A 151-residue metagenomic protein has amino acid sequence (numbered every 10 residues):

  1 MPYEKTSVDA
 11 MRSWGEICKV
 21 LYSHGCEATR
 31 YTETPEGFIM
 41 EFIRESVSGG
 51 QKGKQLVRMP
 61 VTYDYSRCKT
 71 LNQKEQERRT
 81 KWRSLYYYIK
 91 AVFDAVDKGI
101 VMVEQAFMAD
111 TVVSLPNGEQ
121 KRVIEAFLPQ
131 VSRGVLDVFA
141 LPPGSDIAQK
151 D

Functional and structural regions predicted by a protein language model:
M1-E16, K150: Terminal, regulation- and interaction-focused segments at domain boundaries
A10-Y65: Compact, well-ordered interaction domains used in eukaryotic information-processing assemblies
T62-D151: Intrinsically disordered, low-complexity regulatory regions enriched in serine/threonine/proline and acidic residues
